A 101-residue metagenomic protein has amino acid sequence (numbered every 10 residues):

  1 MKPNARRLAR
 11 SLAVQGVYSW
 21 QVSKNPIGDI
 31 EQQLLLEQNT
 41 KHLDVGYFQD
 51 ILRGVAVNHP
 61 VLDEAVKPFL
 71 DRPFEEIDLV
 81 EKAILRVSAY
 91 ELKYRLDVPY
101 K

Functional and structural regions predicted by a protein language model:
M1-K101: N-terminal interaction/assembly modules
